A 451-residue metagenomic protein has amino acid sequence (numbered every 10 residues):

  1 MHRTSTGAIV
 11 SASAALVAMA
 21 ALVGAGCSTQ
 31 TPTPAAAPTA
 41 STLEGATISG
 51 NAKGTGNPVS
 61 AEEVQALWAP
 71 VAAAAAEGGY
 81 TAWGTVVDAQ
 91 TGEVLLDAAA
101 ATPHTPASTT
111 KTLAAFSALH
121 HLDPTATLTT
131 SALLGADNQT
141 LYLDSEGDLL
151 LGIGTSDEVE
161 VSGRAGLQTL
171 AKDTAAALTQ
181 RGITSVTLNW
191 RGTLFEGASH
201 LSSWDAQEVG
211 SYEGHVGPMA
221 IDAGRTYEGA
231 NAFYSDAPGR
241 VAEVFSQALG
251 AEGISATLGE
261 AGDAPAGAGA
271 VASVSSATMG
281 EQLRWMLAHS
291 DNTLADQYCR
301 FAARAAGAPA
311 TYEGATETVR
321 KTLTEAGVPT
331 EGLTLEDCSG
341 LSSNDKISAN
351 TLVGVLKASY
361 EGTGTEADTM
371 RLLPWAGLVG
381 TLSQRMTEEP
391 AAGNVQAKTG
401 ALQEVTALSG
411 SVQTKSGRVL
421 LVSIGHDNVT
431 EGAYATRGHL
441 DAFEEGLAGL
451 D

Functional and structural regions predicted by a protein language model:
M1-P32: Secretory targeting and sorting signals
P34, P38-T102, P124, A171-T184: Beta-lactamase-like hydrolase cores
T81, Q139-Q168, K172-G217, G224 (+3 more regions): Mid-domain, small-residue-enriched loop/turn segments at the edges of structured enzyme/sensor domains
A89-T91, A99-A101, D137-N138, E146-D148 (+5 more regions): Solvent-exposed coil/turn segments that connect beta secondary-structure elements in extracytoplasmic/periplasmic
G92, P106-P124, M219, V244-L249 (+2 more regions): Active-site SXXK
H121-D137, G253-A261, E366-M370: Short, well-structured active-site flanking segments
H215, G224-A367: A small/polar active-site loop signature that marks catalytic segments
A303-D451: Small-residue-rich helix-loop
